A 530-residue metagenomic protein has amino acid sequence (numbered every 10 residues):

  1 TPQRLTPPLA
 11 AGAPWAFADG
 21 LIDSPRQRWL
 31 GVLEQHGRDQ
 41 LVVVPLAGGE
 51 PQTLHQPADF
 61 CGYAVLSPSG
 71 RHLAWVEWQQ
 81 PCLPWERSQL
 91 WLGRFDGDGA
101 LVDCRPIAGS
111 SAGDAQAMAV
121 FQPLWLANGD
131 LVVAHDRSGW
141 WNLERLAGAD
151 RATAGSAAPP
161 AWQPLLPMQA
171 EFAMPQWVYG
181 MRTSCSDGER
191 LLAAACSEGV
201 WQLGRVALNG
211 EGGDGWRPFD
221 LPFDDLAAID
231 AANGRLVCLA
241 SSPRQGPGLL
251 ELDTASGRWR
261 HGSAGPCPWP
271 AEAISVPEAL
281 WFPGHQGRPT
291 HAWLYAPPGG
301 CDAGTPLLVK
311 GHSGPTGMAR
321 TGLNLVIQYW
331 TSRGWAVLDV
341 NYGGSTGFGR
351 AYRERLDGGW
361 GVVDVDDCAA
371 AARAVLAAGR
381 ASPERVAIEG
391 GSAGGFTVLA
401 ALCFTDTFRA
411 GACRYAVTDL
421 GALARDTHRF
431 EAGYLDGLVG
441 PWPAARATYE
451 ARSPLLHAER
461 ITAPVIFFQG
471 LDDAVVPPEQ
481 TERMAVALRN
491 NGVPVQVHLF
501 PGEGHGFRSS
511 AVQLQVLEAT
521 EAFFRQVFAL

Functional and structural regions predicted by a protein language model:
T1, P8-W15, V32-L41, Q56-F60 (+9 more regions): A flexible loop/linker signature enriched in serine peptidases of the S9 family
Q3-P8, Q52-H55, V102-G109, G155-Q169 (+2 more regions): Beta-propeller fold detector
P8, V32, D39, G62 (+10 more regions): Non-catalytic accessory segments flanking enzyme active sites
S24-P25, P68-S69, L126-N128, S186-G188 (+1 more regions): Residue-level detector of Asp-centered blade-edge/turn motifs that repeat once per structural unit in beta-propeller
W29-L30, L73, L131-V132, L191-L192 (+1 more regions): Hydrophobic beta-strand positions that form the internal "hydrophobic ladder" of WD40/Gbeta-like beta-propeller blades
P45-G49, F95-D98, A147-R151, A207-E211 (+1 more regions): Short loop/turn segments that connect beta-strands within beta-propeller blades
G265-E384, G391, R425-A432: Cap/lid segment of the alpha/beta-hydrolase catalytic domain
Y342-L530: Active-site-proximal cap/loop segments of hydrolase catalytic domains
